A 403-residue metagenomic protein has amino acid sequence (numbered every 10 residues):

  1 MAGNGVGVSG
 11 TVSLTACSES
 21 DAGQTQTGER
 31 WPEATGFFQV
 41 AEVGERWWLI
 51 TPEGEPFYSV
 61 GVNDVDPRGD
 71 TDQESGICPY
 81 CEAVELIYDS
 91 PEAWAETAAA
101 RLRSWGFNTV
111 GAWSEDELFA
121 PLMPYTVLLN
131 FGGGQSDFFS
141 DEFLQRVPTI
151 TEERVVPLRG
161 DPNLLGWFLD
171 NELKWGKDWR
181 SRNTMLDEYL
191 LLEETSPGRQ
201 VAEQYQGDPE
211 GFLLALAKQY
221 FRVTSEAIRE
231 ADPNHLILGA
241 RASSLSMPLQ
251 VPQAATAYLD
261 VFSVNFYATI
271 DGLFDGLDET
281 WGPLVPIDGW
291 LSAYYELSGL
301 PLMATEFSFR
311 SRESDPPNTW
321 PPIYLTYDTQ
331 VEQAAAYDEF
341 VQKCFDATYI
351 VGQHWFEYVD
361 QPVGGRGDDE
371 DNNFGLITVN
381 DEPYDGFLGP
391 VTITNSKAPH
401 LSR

Functional and structural regions predicted by a protein language model:
M1-S18: N-terminal export signals
G28-G166, Y205-A217, R222: Active-site-adjacent substrate/metal-binding segments within catalytic domains of carbohydrate-active enzymes
G44, P52, N163-P252, A268: Polysaccharide-binding and catalytic clefts of secreted carbohydrate-active enzymes
G54, W167, I228, F262 (+2 more regions): Conserved, mostly hydrophobic/aromatic
G111-A120, F131, F168-K174, R241-S244 (+2 more regions): Short, solvent-exposed turn/loop segments enriched in Gly/Ser/Thr/Pro and often Arg
L165, N171, T305-S308, P321-F374: Substrate-binding cleft of secreted/luminal carbohydrate-active enzymes
M185-E194, H354-R403: Aromatic-rich peripheral "rim/lid" segments of glycoside hydrolase catalytic domains that contact and position glycan
A215-K218, R222, N234-A240, S244-P322 (+2 more regions): Glycoside hydrolase catalytic-domain groove-lining segments
